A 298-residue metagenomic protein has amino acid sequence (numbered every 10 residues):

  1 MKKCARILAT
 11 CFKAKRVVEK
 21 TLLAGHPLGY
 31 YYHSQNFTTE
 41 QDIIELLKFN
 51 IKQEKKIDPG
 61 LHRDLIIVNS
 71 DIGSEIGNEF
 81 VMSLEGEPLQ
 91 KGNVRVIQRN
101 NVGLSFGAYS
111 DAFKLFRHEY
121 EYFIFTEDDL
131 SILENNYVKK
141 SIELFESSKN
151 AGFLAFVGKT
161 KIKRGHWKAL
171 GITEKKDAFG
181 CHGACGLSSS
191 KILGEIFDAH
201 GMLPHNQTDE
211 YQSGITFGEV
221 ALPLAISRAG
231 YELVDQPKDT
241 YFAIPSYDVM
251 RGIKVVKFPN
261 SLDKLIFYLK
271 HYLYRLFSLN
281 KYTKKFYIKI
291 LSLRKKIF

Functional and structural regions predicted by a protein language model:
M1-L104, F113-Y122: N-terminal anchoring/stem segment of glycosyltransferases
F49, Q53, D111, N136-L144 (+1 more regions): Alpha-helical elements of Rossmann-like donor-binding domains used by nucleotide-donor carbohydrate transfer enzymes
L65-I72, G158, E232-A243: Acidic carboxylate-rich catalytic motifs and surrounding loops in phosphoryl-/glycosyl-chemistry enzymes
V96-I97, F153, L233-D235: Conserved beta-strand scaffold positions in the cores of enzyme catalytic domains, especially in NTP/NDP-utilizing
Y120, S148-A151, Y231: Short, high-confidence coil segments that cap the C-terminus of an alpha-helix and link into the following beta-strand
Y120-S131: Short beta-strand-to-loop acidic/aromatic patch adjacent to the donor-nucleotide binding site
S131-E210, I215, L224: Conserved catalytic core of nucleotide-sugar-dependent glycosyltransferases
G201-F298: C-terminal catalytic/acceptor-binding lobe
